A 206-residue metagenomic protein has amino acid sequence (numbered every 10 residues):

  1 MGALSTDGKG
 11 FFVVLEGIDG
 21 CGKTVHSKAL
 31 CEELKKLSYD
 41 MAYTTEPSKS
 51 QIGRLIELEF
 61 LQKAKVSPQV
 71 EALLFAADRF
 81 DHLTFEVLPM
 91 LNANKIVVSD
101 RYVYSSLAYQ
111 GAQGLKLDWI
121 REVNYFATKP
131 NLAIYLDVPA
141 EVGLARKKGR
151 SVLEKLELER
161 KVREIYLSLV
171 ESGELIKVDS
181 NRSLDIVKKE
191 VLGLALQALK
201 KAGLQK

Functional and structural regions predicted by a protein language model:
G2-D7, C31, E141-K206: NTP-dependent small-molecule kinase module
F12: Walker A (P-loop) ATP-phosphate-binding motif of ABC ATPase nucleotide-binding domains
L15: Hydrophobic anchor at the beta1->P-loop junction of P-loop NTPases
G20: Walker A (P-loop) phosphate-binding loop of P-loop NTPases
K23: Conserved lysine of the Walker
H26: Hydrophobic positions on the alpha1 helix immediately C-terminal to the Walker A/P-loop
Y39-Y125: ATP-dependent small-molecule kinase phosphotransfer cores that center on conserved nucleotide phosphate-binding segments
R101-I165: A glycine- and Lys/Arg-enriched "phosphate-lid" helix/loop adjacent to the NTP-binding pocket of small-molecule kinases
